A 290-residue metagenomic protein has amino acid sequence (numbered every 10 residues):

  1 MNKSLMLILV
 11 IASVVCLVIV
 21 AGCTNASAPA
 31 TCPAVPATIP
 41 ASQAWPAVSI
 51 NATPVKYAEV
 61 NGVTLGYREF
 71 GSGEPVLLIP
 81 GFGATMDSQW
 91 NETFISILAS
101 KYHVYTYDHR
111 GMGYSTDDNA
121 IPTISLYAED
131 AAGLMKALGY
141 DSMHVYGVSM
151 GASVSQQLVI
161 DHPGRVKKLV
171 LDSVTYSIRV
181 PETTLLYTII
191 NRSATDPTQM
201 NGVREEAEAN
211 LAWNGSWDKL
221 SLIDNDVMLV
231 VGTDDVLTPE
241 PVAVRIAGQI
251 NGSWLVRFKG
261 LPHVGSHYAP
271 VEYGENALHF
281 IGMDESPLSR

Functional and structural regions predicted by a protein language model:
V63-Y114: Conserved HGGG/HGGXW glycine-rich cap/lid loop of the alpha/beta-hydrolase fold
T106, M112-M143: Active-site loop/oxyanion-hole signature of alpha/beta-hydrolase fold enzymes
D141-L169, T175-S177: Conserved hydrolase catalytic core segment
V203-K219, N225: Active-site nucleophile elbow and catalytic-triad environment of alpha/beta-hydrolase enzymes
I223, L229-V231: Short beta-strand/loop motif that positions the catalytic acidic residue of the alpha/beta-hydrolase fold
D234-T238, H263: Acidic catalytic loop of the alpha/beta-hydrolase fold
A243-V264: Catalytic histidine neighborhood in serine/cysteine hydrolases with alpha/beta-hydrolase-type architecture
L261-G274: Catalytic histidine-centered segment of alpha/beta-hydrolase-like enzymes
